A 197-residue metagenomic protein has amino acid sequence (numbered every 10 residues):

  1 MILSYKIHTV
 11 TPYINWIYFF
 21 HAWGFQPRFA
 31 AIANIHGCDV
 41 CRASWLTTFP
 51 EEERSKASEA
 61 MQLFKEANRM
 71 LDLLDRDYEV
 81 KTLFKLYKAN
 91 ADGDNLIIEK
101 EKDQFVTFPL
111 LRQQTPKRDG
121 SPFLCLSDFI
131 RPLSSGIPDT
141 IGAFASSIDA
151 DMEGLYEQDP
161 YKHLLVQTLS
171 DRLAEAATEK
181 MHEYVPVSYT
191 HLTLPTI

Functional and structural regions predicted by a protein language model:
M1-L164, T168: Active-site loops and adjacent core secondary-structure elements that bind or stabilize anionic groups
L3, P186-Y189: Short, compositionally biased segments
L155-E157, H163-H182, P186: Conserved mixed alpha/beta catalytic, RNA-binding, or beta-rich assembly cores of soluble enzyme, regulatory
E179, T196-I197: A very general structural signal that marks isolated residues within well-ordered alpha-helical segments
T190-T196: Conserved small/polar residues in nucleotide/adenosyl-binding loops
